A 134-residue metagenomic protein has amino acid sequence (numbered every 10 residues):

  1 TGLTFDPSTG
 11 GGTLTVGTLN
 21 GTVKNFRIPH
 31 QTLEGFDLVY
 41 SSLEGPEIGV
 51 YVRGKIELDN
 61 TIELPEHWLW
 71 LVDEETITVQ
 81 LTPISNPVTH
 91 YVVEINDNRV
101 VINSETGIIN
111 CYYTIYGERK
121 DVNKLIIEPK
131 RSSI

Functional and structural regions predicted by a protein language model:
T1-K24: Trimeric beta-solenoid/beta-helix "fiber body" segments of extracellular/virion adhesins and depolymerases
G17-I134: Extracellular receptor-binding modules and their adjoining Ser/Thr/Gly/Asp/Asn-rich linkers
